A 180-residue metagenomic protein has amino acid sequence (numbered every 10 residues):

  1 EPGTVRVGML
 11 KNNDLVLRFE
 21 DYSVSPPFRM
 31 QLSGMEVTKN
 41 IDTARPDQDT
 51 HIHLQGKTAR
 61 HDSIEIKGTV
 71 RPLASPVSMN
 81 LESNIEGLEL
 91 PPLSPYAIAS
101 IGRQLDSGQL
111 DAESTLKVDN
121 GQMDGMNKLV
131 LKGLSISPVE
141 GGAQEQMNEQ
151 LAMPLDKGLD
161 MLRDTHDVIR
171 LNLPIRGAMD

Functional and structural regions predicted by a protein language model:
E1-S94, I175-G177: Elongated, acidic membrane-bridging lipid-handling scaffolds and related periplasm/extracellular "bridge/tunnel" systems
G3, R71-S75, N84, Y96 (+2 more regions): Extended terminal
T43, Q55-K57, I101-R103, D160-L162: Outer-membrane beta-barrel domain signature
D49-G56, I98-S100, A143-Q146: Short intrinsically disordered coil segments
N80, S100-I101: Second-shell loop/turn segments in exported
